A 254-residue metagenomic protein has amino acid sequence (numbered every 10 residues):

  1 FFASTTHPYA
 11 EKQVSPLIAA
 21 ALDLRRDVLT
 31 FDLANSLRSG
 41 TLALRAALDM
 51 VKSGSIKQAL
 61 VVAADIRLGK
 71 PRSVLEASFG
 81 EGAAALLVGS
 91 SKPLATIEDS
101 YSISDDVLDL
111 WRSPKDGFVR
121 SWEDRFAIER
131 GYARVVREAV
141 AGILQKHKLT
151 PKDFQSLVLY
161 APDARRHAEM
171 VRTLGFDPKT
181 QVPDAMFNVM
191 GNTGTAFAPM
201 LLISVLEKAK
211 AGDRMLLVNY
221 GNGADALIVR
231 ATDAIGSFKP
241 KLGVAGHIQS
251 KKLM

Functional and structural regions predicted by a protein language model:
F1-S4, T150-Y160: Short glycine-rich phosphate-binding loop at a beta-alpha junction
T5-A59, A64, E169-L201: Conserved catalytic cysteine-centered active-site region of acyl-thioester-dependent Claisen-condensing enzymes
K12-P16, A133, R137, A164 (+1 more regions): Short, surface-exposed alpha-helical segments at coil->helix boundaries
R25-L29, S53-A59, E81-A83, S90-L94 (+3 more regions): Short coil/turn connectors at secondary-structure junctions
L48-V51, R72-A77, V205-L206, L217: A generic local secondary-structure boundary/capping motif
R67, S73-R130, R134, L217-Y220 (+1 more regions): Condensing-enzyme catalytic core mediating Claisen C-C bond formation in acyl metabolism
R137-Q155, L174: Phosphate/pyrophosphate-binding loops at sites that engage ATP/ADP/AMP, CoA/4′-phosphopantetheine, polyphosphate
V189-D225: Repeat-solenoid scaffold signature
